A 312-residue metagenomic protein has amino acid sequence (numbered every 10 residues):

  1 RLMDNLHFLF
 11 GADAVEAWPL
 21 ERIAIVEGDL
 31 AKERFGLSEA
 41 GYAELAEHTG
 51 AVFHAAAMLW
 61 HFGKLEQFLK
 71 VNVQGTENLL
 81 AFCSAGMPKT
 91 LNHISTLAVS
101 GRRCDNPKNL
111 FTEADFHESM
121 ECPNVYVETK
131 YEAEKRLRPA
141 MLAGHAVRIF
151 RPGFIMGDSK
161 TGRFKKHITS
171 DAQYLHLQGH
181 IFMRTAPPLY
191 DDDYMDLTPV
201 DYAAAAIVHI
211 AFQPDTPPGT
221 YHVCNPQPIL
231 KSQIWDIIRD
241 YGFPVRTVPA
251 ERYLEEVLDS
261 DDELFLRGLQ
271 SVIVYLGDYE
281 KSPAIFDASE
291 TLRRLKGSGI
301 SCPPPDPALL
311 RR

Functional and structural regions predicted by a protein language model:
E16-Q74, G86: NAD(P)H-binding glycine-rich loop region in Rossmannoid oxidoreductase-like domains and their noncatalytic homologs
A51-A56, F62-K70, Q74-V125, A146-I149: Conserved Rossmann-fold NAD(P)-dependent oxidoreductase catalytic core, especially the SDR/UDP-sugar
L69-V73, C122-Y131, K166, S170 (+1 more regions): Short-chain dehydrogenase/reductase
E134-F164: Conserved beta-loop-beta element that borders a ligand/cofactor-binding pocket
I155-K160, L189-Y194, Y221-I229, R239: Glycine-rich Rossmann NAD(P)(H)-binding loop
G157-Q173, I210-Y221: Glycine/proline-rich active-site loop of Rossmann-fold NAD(P)-dependent oxidoreductases
I210-V274, R293: Mid/C-terminal beta-alpha module of Rossmann-like enzyme folds, strongest in SDR-family dehydrogenases/epimerases
I285-R312: Amphipathic terminal alpha-helices
